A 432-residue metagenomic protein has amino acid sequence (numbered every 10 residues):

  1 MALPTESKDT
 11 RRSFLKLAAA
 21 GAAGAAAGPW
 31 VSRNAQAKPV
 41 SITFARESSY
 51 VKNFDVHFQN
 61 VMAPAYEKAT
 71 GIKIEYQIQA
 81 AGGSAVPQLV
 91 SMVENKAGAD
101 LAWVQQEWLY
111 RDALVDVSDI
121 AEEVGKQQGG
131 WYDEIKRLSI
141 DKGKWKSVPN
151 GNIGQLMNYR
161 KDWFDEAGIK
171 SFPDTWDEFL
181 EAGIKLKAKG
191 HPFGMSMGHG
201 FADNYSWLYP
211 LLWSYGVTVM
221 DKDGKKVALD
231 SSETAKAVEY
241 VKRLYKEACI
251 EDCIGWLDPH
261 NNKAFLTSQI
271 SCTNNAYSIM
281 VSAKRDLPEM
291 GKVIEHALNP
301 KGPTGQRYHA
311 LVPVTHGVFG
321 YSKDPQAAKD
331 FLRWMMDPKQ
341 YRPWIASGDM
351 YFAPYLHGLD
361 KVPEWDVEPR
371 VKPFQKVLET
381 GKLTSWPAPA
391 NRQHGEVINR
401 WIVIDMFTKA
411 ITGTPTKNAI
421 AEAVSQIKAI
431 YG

Functional and structural regions predicted by a protein language model:
M1-S13, L332: N-terminal secretory signal peptides
S13-N34: N-terminal export signals
K38, G130-W131, R137, E295-L298 (+1 more regions): Long, aromatic- and glycine/proline-rich binding clefts that accommodate carbohydrate-like moieties
M62, S206-P210, V238-D330: Extracytoplasmic/periplasmic substrate-binding proteins
P64-W131, I140, D162-D174, N262-A264 (+3 more regions): Extracytoplasmic "Venus flytrap"/periplasmic binding protein-like
V104-L156, L180, W207, V293-A297 (+1 more regions): Hinge/lid segment of periplasmic solute-binding proteins
I140, P149, D223, V371-Q426 (+1 more regions): C-terminal capping/gating helix-and-loop segments adjacent to ligand/active sites or protein-protein/ligand interfaces
A182-K189, D223-I254: Glycine-centered hinge/linker elements that transmit conformational signals in sensory and ligand-binding systems
